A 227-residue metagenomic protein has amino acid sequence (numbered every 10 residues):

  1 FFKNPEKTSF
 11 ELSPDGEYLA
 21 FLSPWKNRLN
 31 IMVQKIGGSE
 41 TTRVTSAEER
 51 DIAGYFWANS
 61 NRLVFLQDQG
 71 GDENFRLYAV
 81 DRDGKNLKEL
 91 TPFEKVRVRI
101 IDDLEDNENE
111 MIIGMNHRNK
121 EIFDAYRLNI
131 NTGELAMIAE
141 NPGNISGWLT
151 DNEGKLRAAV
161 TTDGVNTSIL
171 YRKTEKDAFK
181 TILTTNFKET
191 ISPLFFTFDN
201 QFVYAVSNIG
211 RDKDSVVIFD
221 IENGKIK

Functional and structural regions predicted by a protein language model:
F1-K7, G38-T41: A short helix->beta-strand "capping" segment at the edge of beta-propeller domains
N4-L22, E48-Q67, L77, E94-H117 (+6 more regions): Conserved beta-propeller blade repeats
F21-S46: Beta-propeller domains
N27-R28, E73, V165, D212: Short acidic/glycine-enriched loop/turn segments that link adjacent beta-strands
L29, F75-R76, F123-D124: Extracytoplasmic/periplasmic beta-strand context in beta-sandwich domains, especially the cupredoxin/COX2 CuA-binding
K35-S39, D81-K85, N129-G133, K173-K176 (+1 more regions): Short loop/turn segments that connect beta-strands within beta-propeller blades
G38, G71, G84, N119-K120 (+3 more regions): Short flexible coil/turn linkers enriched for glycine and charged/polar residues that connect secondary-structure
G38-T42, N61, G71-E73, V80-K88: Short helix C-cap/helix-to-loop transition motifs enriched in small/turn-promoting residues
